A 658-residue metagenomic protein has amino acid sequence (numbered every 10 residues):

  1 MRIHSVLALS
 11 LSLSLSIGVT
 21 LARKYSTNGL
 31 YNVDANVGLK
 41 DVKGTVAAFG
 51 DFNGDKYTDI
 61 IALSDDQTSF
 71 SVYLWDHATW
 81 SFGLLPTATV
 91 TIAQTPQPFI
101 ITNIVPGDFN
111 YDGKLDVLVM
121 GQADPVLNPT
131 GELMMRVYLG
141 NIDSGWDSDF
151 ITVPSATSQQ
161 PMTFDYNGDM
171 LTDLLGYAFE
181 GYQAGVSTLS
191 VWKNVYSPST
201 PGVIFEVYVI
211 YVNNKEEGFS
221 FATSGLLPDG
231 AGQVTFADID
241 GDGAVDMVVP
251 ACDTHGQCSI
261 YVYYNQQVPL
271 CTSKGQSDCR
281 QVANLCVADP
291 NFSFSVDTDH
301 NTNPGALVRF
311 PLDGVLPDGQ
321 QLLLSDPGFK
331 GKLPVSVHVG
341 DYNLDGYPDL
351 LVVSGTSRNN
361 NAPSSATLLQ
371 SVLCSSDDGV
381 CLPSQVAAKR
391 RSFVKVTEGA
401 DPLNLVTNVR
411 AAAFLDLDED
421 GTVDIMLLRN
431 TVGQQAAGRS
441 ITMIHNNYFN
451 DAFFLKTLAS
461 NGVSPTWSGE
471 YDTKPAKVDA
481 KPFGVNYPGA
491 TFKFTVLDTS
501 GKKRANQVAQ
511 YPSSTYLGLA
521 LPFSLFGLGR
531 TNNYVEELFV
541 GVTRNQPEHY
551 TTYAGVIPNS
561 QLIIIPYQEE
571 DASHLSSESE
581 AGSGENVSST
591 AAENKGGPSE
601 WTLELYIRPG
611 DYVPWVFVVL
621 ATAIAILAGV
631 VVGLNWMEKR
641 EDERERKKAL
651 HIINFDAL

Functional and structural regions predicted by a protein language model:
M1-V19: Fungal secretory targeting signals
V19-V42, V46-G54, T58-A62, H77: An edge-strand/N-cap motif at the start of beta-rich repeat modules
V19-Y31, T68-T89, L127-D149, A184-F221 (+5 more regions): Beta-propeller blade repeat segments, especially FG-GAP/WD-type strand-to-loop junctions in 6- to 7-bladed propeller
A22, V37, L382-R391, T397-P402 (+2 more regions): Gly/Ser/Thr/Pro-enriched helix-cap/hinge segments flanking short amphipathic alpha-helices
A35-A47, I92-P106, I151-M162, T223-T235 (+5 more regions): Repeat-based blade/solenoid architectures
G54-D65, Y111-G121, G168-Y177, G241-A251 (+2 more regions): Acidic/hydrophobic-patterned starts of short beta strands in beta-sheet-rich repeat architectures
T79-T157, F164: A generic tandem-repeat structural signature
F179, P228-T235, V245-P269, S277-D378 (+2 more regions): Beta-propeller domains
